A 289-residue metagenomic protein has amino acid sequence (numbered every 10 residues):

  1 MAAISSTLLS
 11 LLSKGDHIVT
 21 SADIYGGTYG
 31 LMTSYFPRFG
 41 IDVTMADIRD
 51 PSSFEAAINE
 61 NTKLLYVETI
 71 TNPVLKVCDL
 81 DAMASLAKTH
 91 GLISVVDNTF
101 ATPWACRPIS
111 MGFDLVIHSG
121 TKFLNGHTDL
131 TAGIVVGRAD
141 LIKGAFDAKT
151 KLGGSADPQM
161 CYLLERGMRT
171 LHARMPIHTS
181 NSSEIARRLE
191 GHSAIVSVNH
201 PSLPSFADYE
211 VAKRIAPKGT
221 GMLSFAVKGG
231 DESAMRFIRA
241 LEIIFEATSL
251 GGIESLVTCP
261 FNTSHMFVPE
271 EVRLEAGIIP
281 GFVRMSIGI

Functional and structural regions predicted by a protein language model:
M1-A194, N199, E210: Conserved PLP-enzyme active-site core in the AAT-like
I195-V283, I287: Conserved C-terminal alpha-helix-loop-beta "cap" of PLP-dependent enzymes that closes/shapes the active-site mouth
